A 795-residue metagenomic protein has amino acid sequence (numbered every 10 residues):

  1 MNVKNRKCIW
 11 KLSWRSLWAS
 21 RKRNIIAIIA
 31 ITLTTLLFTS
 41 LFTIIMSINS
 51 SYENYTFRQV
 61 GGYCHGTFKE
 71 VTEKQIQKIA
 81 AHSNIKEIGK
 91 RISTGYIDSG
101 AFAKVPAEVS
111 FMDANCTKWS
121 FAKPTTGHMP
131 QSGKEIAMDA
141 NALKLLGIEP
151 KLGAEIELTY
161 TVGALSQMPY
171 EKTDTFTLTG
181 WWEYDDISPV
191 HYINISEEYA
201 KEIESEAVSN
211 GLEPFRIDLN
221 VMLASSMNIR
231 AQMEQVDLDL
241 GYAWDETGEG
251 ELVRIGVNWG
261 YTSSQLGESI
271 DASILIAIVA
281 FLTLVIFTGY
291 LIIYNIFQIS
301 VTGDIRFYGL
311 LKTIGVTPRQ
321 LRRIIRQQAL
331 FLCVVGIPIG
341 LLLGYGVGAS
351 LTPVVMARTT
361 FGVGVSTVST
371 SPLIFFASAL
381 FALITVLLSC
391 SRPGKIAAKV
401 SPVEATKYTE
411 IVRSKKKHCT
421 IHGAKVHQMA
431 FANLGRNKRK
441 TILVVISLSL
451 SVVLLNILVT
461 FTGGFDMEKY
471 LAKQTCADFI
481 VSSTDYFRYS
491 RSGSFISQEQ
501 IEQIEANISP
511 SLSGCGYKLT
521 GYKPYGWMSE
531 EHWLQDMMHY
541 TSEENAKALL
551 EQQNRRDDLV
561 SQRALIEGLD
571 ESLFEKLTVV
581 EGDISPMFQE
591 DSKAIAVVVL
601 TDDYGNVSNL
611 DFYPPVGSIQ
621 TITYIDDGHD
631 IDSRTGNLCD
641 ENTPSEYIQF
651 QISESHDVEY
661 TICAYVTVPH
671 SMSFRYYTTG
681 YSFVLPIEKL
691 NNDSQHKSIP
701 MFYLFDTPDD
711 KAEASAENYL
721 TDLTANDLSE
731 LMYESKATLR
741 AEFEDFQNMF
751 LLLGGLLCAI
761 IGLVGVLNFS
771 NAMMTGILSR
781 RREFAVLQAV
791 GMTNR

Functional and structural regions predicted by a protein language model:
M1-L36, R326, R413-V452: N-terminal Sec/SRP start-transfer signal
R15-K22, R319-G340, G344, G348 (+4 more regions): Alpha-helical transmembrane segments of multi-pass membrane proteins
M46, Y294-I299, D304-R306, L330-G362 (+3 more regions): Small-residue-rich transmembrane alpha-helices
M46-Q265, G463, M467-G754: Basic-flanked hydrophobic alpha-helices used for secretion and membrane insertion
E268-V285, L373, E744-I761: N-terminal membrane-entry
L291-L332, G765-R795: Interfacial "coupling" helices/loops that link adjacent transmembrane helices in transporter permeases
I396-K415, A789: Short cytosolic juxtamembrane segments of multi-pass membrane proteins
S729-R795: C-terminal transmembrane helical bundles of large multi-pass transporters and their helix-start/helix-kink determinants
